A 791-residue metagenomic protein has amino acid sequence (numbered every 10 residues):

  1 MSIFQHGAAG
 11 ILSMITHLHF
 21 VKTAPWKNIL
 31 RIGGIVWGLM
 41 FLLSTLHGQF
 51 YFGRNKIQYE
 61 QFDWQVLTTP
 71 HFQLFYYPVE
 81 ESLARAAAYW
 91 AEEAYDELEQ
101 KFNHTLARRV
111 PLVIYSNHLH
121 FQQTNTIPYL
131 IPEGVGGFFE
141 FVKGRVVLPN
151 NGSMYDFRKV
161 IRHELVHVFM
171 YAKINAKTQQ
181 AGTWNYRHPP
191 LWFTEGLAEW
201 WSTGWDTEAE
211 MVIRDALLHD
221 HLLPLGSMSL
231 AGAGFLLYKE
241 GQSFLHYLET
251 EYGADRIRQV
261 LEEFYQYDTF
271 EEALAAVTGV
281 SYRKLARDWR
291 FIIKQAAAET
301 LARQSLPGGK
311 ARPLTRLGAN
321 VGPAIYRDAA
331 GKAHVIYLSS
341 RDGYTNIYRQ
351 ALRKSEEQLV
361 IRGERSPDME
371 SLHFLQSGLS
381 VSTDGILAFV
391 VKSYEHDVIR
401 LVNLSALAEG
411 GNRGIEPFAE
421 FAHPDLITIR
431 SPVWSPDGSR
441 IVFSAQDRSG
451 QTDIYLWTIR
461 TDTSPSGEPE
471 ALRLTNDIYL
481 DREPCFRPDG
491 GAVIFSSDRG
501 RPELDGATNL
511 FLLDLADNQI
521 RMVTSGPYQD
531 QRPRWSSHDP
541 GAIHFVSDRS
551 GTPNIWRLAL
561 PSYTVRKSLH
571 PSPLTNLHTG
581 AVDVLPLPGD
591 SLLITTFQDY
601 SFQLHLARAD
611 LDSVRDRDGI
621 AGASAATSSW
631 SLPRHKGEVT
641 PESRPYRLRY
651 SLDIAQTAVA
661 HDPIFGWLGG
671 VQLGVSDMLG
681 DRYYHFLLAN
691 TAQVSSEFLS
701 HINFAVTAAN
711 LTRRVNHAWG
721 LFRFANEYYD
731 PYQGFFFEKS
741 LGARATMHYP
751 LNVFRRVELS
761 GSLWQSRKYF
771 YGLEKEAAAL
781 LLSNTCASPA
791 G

Functional and structural regions predicted by a protein language model:
G48-W184, H188-P190, E208-A209, L230 (+1 more regions): Juxtacatalytic substrate-recognition/specificity segment
Y51-V66, G232-F235, Q259-E262, Q266-G378 (+1 more regions): Beta/coil-rich, acidic/histidine-enriched accessory regions frequently appended to metallopeptidases
L74, L98, W192-F193, L197-E208 (+1 more regions): Active-site-proximal alpha-helical
R316-N320, L338-Y348, E364-F374, A388-L401 (+11 more regions): A flexible loop/linker signature enriched in serine peptidases of the S9 family
G331-A333, D384-I386, D437-S439, D489-G491 (+2 more regions): Short coil/turn segments that connect the beta-strands within blades of beta-propeller domains
D447, R499, V659-P663, D677 (+5 more regions): Transmembrane beta-strands of outer-membrane beta-barrel pores
F602-Q603, R608-A718, S788-G791: Outer-membrane beta-barrel initiation region
N716-G791: Transmembrane beta-strand segments of outer-membrane beta-barrel domains in Gram-negative and organellar OMPs
